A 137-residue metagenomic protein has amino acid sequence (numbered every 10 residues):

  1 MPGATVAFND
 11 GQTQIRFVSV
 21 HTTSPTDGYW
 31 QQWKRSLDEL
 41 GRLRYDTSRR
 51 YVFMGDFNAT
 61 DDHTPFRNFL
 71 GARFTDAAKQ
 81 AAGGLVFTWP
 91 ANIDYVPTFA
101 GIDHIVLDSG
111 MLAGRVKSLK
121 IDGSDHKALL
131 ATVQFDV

Functional and structural regions predicted by a protein language model:
M1-V137: Soluble catalytic domains of enzymes that build or remodel membrane lipids, polysaccharides, and related
